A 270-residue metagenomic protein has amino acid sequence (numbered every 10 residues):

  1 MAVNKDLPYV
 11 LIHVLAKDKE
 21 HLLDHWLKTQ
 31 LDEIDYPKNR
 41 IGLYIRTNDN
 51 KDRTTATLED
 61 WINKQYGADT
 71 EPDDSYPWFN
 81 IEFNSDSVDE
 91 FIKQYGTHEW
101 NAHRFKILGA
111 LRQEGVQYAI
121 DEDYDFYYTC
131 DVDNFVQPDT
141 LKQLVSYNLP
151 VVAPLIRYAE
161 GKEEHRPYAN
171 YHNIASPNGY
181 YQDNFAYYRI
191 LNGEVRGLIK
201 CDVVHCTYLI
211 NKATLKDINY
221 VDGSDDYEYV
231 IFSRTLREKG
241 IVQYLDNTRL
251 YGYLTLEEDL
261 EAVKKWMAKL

Functional and structural regions predicted by a protein language model:
Y9-L11, G42, I231: Cell-envelope/extracellular polymer assembly enzymes that use nucleotide-activated donors
K19-I34, A56-T57: Short, well-formed alpha-helical segments that are part of the catalytic scaffolds of diverse glycosyltransferases
K28-R40, N50, W61-Q65: Short, acidic, metal-binding catalytic loop of nucleotide-sugar glycosyltransferases
N39-D49, E82-D86: Short beta-strand/loop segment that forms part of the nucleotide-sugar
T55-Y124: Active-site-proximal specificity loops/subdomain of glycosyltransferases
V116, N134-V221: Conserved catalytic core of nucleotide-sugar-dependent glycosyltransferases
D123-F135: Short beta-strand-to-loop acidic/aromatic patch adjacent to the donor-nucleotide binding site
G193-L270: C-terminal catalytic/acceptor-binding lobe
